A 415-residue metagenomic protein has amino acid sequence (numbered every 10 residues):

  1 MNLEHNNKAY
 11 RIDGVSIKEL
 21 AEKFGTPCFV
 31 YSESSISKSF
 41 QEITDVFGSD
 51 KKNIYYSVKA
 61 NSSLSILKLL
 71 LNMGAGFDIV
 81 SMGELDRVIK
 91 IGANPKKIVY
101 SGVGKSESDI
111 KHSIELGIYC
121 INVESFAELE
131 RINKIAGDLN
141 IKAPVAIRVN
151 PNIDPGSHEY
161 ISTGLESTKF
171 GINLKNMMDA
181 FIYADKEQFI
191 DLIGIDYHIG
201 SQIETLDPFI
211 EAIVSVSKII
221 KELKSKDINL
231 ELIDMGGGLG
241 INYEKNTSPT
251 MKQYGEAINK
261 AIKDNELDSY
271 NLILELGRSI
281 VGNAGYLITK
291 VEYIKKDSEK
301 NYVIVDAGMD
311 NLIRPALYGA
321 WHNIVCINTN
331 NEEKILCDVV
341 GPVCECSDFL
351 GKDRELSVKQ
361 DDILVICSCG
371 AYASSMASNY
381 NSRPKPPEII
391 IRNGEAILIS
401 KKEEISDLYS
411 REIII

Functional and structural regions predicted by a protein language model:
M1-A143, E187-D191, K218, E222-S225 (+1 more regions): A charged N-terminal "starter" segment
I36, K59, S81, S113 (+7 more regions): Conserved, mostly hydrophobic/aromatic
S57-S63, V80-G83, V103-K105, E124-F126 (+8 more regions): Active-site beta-loop-alpha junctions enriched in small/polar residues
L67, K90, I110-E115, I132-I135 (+6 more regions): Short acidic, glycine/serine/threonine-rich loops at helix termini
G76, V99, C120-N122, A146-R148 (+8 more regions): Structured core elements
K90-A93, E115, G137-I141, Y160-S162 (+9 more regions): Solvent-exposed alpha-helices and their adjacent loops that cap or buttress functional pockets in soluble metabolic
N152-Y293, L350, N381, R392: Active-site loop/helix belt of alpha/beta enzymes
D268-I415: Charged (often Lys/Glu-rich) extended helix/loop segments that serve as interaction or gating elements
